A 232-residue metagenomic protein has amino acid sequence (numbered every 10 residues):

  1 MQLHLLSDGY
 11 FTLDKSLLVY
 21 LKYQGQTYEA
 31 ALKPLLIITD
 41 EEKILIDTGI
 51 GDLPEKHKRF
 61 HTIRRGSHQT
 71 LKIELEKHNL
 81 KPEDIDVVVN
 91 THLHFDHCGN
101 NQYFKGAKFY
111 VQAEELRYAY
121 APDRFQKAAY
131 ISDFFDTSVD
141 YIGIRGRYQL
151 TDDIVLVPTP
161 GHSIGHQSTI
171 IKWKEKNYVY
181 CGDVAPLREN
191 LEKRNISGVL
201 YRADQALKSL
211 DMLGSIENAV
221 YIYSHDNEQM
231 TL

Functional and structural regions predicted by a protein language model:
M1-H4: Extreme N-terminal starter segment of soluble prokaryotic enzymes
D8-G9, T48-G51, L93, E114-E115 (+3 more regions): Active-site metal-binding loops of divalent metal-dependent hydrolases
Y10-I73, S168-G182: Conserved beta-strand hairpin/beta-sheet module of binuclear metal-dependent hydrolase folds, prominently
P54, D133-F134, Y148, V155-P158 (+1 more regions): Metallo-beta-lactamase
H57-K58, N101-Y103, E192-K193: Short amphipathic alpha-helical segments
G66-Q69, I73-L80, D84, Y103 (+2 more regions): Metallo-beta-lactamase
I85-D96: Metallo-beta-lactamase
G99-K105, L232: Metal-dependent catalytic neighborhoods of phosphoester/phosphodiester hydrolases
